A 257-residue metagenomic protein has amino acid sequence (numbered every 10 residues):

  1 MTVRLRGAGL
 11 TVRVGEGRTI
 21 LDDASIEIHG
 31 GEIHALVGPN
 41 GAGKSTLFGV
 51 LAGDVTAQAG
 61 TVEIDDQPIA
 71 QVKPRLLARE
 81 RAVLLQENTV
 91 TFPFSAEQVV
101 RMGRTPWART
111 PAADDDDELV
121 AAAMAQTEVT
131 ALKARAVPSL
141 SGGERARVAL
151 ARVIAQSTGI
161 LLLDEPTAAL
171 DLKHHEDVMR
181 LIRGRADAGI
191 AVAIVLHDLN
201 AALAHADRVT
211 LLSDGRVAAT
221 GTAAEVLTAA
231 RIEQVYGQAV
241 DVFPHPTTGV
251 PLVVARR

Functional and structural regions predicted by a protein language model:
M1-G7, T11-D23, Q71-K73: A short, flexible loop at the N-terminus of ABC-type nucleotide-binding domains that lies
V37-P39: The feature captures the beta-strand-to-loop junction immediately N-terminal to the Walker
A52: Helix-to-loop junction immediately C-terminal to a conserved catalytic motif
G60-P68: Conserved ABC transporter NBD signature motif
R101, D115-L132, S157: Conserved ABC ATPase "signature" region
A136-L140, E144: Conserved ABC ATPase signature
L161-E165: Catalytic Walker B motif of ABC-type/P-loop ATPase nucleotide-binding domains
